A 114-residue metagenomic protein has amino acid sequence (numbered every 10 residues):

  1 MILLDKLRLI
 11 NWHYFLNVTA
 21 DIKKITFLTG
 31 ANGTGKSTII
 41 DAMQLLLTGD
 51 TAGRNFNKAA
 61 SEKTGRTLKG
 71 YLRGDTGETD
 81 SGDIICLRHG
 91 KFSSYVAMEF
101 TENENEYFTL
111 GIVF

Functional and structural regions predicted by a protein language model:
M1-A52, A59-G65: Pre-Walker A-like glycine/lysine-rich segment at the N-terminus of P-loop NTPase domains
R54-N55, L110: Short N-terminal amphipathic alpha-helices
S61-F114: Nucleotide-state sensing region of NTPase/ATPase domains
